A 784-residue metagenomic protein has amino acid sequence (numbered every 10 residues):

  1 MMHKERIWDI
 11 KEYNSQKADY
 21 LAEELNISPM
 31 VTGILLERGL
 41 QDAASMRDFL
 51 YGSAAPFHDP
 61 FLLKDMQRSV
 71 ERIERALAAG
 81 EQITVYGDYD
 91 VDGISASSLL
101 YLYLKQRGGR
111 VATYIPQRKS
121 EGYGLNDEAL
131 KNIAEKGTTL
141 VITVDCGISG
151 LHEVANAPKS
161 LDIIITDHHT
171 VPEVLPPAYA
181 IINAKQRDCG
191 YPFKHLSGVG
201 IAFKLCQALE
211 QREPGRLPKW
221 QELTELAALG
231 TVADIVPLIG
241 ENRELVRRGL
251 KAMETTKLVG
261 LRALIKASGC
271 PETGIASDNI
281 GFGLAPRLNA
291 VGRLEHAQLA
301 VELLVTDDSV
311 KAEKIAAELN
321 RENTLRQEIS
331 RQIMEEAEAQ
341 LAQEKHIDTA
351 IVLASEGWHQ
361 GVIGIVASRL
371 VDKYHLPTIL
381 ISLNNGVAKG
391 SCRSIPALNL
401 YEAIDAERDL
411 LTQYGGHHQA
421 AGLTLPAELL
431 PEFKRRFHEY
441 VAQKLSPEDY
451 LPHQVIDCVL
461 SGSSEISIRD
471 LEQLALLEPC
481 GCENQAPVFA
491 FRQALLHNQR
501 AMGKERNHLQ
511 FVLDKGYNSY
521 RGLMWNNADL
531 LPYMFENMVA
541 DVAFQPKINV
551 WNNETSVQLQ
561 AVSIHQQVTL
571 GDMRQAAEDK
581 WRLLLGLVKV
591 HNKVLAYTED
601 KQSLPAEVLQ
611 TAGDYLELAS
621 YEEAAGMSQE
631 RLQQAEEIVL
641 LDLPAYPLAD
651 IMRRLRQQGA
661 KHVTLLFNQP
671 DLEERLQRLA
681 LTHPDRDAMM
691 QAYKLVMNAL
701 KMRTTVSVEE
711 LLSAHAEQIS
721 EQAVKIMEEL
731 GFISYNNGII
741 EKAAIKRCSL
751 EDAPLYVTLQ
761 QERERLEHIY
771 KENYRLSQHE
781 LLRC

Functional and structural regions predicted by a protein language model:
M2-H3, Y13-L140, K159-S160, P177 (+2 more regions): Hydrophobic helix-and-loop "lid/oligomerization" segment in the mid-to-C-terminal part of catalytic domains
T84-Y86, T138-C146, Y597, E636-L643: Acidic beta-strand-to-loop metal/phosphate-binding motif
D88-Y89, P116-K119, C146-G147, H168-V171 (+6 more regions): Short, ordered loop/turn segments at secondary-structure junctions
L99, P177-P214, W220-V232, K661-N668 (+1 more regions): Short alpha-helices
K105, R243-E338, S394-T412, H418-E630 (+3 more regions): Acidic, two-metal ion nucleic-acid-processing modules in DNA metabolism proteins
Y123-L151, V362-I363, S620-R631, L643-Y646: Glycine-rich, anion-gripping cofactor-binding loops and their flanking helix/strand elements in enzyme active sites
K131-V199, F203-R212, E222, I239: Active-site cavity-forming subdomains of large catalytic enzyme subunits
L640-P684: Long, low-complexity, charged/polar intrinsically disordered regions in eukaryotic proteins
